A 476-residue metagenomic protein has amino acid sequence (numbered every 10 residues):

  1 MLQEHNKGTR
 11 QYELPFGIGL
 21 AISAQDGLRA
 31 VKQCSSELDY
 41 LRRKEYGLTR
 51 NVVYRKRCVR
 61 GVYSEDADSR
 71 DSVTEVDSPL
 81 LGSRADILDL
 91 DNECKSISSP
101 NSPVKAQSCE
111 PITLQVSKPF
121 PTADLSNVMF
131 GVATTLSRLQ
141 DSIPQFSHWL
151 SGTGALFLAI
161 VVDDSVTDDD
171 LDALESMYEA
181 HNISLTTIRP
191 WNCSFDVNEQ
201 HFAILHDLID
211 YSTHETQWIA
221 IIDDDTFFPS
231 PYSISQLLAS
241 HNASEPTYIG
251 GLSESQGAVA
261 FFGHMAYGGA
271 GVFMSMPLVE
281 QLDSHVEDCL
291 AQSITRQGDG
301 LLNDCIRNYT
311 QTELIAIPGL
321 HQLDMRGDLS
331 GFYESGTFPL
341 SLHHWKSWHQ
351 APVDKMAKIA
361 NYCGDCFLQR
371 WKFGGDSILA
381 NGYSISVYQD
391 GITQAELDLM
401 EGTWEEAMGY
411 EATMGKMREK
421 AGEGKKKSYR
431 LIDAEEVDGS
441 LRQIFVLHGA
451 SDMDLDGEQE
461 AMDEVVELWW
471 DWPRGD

Functional and structural regions predicted by a protein language model:
M1-I112, P121-D124, R307-D476: C-terminal catalytic/acceptor-binding lobe
T122-L125, P144-F157: Short, acidic, metal-binding catalytic loop of nucleotide-sugar glycosyltransferases
N127-S137: A conserved hydrophobic helix/loop-capping motif in glycosyltransferases and polysaccharide synthases
R138-S142, C193-F202, F227-S230, Y267: Phosphate/oxyanion-binding active-site loops and adjacent basic polyanion-contact surfaces
S142-S147, V162, D170-S176, H201-F202 (+4 more regions): Short coil/turn segments at secondary-structure boundaries
V161-W218, Y232: Active-site-proximal specificity loops/subdomain of glycosyltransferases
E215-D225, I306: Short beta-strand-to-loop acidic/aromatic patch adjacent to the donor-nucleotide binding site
T226-Y309, E313-D324, F332-T337: Conserved catalytic core of nucleotide-sugar-dependent glycosyltransferases
